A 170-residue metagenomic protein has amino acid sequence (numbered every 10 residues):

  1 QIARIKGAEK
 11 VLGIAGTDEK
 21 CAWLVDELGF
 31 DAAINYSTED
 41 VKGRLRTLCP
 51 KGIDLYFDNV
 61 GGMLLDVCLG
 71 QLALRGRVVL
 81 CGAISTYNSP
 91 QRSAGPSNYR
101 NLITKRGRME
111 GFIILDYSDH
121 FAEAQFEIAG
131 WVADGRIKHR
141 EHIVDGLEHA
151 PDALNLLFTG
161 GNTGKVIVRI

Functional and structural regions predicted by a protein language model:
Q1-T38: Mid-domain Rossmann-like dinucleotide-binding core that forms the NAD(H)/NADP(H) cofactor-binding site
A8, L24-V25, M63-I137, I170: Glycine-rich phosphate-binding loop and adjacent beta-alpha segment of Rossmann(oid) nucleotide-cofactor-binding
C21, K42, L65-D66, P151: Short, well-ordered alpha-helical microsegments
F30, G52-I53: Local beta-strand N-terminus motif with an aromatic residue
D31-S37, H142-H149: Short acidic-hydrophobic, aromatic-tinged amphipathic segments that line or gate anion-handling sites
I34, D54-F57: N-terminal Rossmann-like NAD(P) cofactor-binding module of classical short-chain dehydrogenase/reductase
D40-K51: Short amphipathic alpha-helix with an adjacent loop that forms part of the alpha/beta core around
R136-I143, P151-I170: C-terminal capping/lid region of NAD(P)-dependent oxidoreductase domains
